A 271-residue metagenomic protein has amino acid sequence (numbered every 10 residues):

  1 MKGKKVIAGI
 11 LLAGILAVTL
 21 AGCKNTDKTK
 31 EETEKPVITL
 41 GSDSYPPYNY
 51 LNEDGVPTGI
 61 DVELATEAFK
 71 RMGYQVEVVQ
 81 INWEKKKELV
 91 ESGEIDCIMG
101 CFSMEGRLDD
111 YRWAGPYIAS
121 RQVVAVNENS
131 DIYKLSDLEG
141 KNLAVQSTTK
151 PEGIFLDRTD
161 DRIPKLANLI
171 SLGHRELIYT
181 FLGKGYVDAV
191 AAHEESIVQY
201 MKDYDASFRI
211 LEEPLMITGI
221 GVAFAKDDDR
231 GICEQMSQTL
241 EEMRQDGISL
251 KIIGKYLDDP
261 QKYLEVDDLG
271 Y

Functional and structural regions predicted by a protein language model:
M1-I10: Bacterial N-terminal signal peptides that target proteins for export
V18-G22: C-terminal motif of bacterial Sec signal peptides marking the signal peptidase cleavage site
K24, V62-R71, N129-I132, S136-N142 (+2 more regions): Extended ligand-binding regions for polar small-molecule ligands
T29-C101, S171, Q235-M236: Extracytoplasmic small-molecule ligand-binding "clamshell" domains of the periplasmic binding protein/Venus flytrap
S42-S44, A119-V126, K202-Q238, D259-Y271: Periplasmic-binding protein-like
A65-Y74, P151-L172, M201-D205: Ligand-binding cleft/hinge of the Venus flytrap
T66, Q75-D137, R209, P214: Acidic, polar ligand-binding/catalytic clefts
K85-E88, C101-D110, I154-D157, F181-I217: A ligand-binding cleft/hinge motif common to bilobed small-molecule-binding domains
